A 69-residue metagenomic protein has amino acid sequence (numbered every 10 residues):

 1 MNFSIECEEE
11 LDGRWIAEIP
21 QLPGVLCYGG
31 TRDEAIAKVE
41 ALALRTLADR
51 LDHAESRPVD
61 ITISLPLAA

Functional and structural regions predicted by a protein language model:
M1-S4, D33, A37-A69: Short, charged, surface-exposed hinge/linker loops at domain edges that act as mobile lids or interdomain connectors
F3, Q21-G24: Short amphipathic alpha-helical segments
C7-P20: Short aromatic-glycine-(Arg/Gly/Cys) micro-motifs in beta-strand/loop hairpins
I19-L22, E40: ATP/adenylate-binding site constellation spanning eukaryotic-like Ser/Thr protein kinases, ABC-transporter
P23-D33: A short, exposed loop/beta-hairpin motif centered on an aromatic-Gly-Thr core
